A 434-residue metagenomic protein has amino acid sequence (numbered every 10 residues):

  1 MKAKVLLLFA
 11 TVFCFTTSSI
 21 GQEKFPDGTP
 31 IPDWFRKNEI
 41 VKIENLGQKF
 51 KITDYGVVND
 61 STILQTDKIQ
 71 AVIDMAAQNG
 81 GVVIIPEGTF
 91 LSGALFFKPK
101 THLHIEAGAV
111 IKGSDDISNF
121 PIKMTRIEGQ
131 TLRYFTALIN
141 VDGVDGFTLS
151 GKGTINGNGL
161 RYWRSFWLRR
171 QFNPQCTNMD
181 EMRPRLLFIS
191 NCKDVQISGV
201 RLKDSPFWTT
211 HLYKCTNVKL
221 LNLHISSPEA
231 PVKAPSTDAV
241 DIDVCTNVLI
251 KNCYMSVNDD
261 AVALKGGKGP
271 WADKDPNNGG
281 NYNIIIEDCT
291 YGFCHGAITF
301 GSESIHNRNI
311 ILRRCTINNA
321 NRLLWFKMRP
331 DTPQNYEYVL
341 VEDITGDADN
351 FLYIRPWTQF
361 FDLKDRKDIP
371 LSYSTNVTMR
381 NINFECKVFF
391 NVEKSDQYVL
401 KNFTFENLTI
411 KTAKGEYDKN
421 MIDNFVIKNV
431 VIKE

Functional and structural regions predicted by a protein language model:
K2-H102, E106-N191, Q196-S198, F207 (+4 more regions): Extracellular "leader-to-stem" segments immediately downstream of a signal peptide or signal-anchor in secreted/lumenal
Q22-G28, K100, R170-P174, K203 (+3 more regions): Short charge-dense sequence patches
P32, P86, S372-Y373, E385-K387 (+1 more regions): Proline-rich low-complexity regions
E44, T66-D67, V110, I117 (+8 more regions): A broad, low-specificity signal for short, low-complexity segments enriched in glycine/proline and polar/charged
L46, R126-L138, C176-R185, A234-V240 (+3 more regions): Glycine-rich, flexible loop segments associated with nucleotide phosphate handling
G88, S118-Q130, I250, W271 (+5 more regions): Hydrophobic transmembrane alpha-helix bundles
A94-F97, S114, A137-D142, R185-N191 (+10 more regions): Glycine-rich beta-solenoid repeat tracts in large extracellular/virion proteins
A107-G108, D145-T154, K193-D204, T216-E229 (+9 more regions): Right-handed parallel beta-helix
